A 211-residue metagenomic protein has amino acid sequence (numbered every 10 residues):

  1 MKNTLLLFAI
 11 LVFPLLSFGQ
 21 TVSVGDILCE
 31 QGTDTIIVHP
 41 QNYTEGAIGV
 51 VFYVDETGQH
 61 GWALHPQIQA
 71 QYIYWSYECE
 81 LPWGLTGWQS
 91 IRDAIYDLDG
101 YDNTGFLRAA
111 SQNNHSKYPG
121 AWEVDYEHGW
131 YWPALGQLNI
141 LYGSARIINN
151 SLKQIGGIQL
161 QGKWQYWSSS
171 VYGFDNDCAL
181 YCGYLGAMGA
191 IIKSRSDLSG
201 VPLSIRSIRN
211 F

Functional and structural regions predicted by a protein language model:
T4-S17: Sec-dependent N-terminal signal peptides
L6, G32-T33, G87, D99-G100 (+4 more regions): Compositionally biased, low-complexity segments enriched in small residues
F13, Y74-C79, D177-Y181: Short conserved micro-motifs at the rims of enzyme active sites and ligand-binding pockets
F13-L16, A94, L98, N150-S151 (+1 more regions): Compositionally biased, intrinsically disordered low-complexity segments
G19-E127, L198-F211: Short, compositionally biased
L64, W132-P133: Short hydrophobic beta-strand that contains or immediately precedes a catalytic carboxylate
G129, L135-F211: C-terminal, surface-exposed recognition/capping segments
